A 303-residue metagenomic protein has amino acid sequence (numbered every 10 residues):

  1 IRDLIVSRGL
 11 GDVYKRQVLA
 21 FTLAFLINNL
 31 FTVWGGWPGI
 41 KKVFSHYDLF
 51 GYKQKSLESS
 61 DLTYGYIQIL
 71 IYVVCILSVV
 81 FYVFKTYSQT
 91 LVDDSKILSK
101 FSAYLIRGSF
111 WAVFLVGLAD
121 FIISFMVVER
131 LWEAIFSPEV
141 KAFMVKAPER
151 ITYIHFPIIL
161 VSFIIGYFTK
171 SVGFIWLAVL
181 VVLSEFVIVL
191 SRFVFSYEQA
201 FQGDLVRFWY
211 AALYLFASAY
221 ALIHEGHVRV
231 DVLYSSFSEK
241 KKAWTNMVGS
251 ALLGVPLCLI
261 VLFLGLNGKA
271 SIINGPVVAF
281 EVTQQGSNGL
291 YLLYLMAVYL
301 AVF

Functional and structural regions predicted by a protein language model:
R2, S7-S236, K240-F303: Alpha-helical transmembrane segments and membrane-interface helix-loop junctions in multi-pass membrane proteins
